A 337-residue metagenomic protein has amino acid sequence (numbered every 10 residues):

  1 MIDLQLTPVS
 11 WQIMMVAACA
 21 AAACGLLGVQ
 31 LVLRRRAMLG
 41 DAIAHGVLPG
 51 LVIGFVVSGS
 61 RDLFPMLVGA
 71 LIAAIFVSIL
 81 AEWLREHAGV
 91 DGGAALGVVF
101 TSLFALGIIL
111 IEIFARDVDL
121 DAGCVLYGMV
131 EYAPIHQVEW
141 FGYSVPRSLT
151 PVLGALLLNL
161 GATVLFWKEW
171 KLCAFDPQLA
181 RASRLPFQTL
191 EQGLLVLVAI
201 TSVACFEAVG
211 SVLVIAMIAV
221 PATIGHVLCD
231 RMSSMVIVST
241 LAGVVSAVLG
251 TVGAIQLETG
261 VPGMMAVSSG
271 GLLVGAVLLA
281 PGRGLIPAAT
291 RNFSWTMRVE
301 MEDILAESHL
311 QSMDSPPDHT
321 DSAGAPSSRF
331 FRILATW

Functional and structural regions predicted by a protein language model:
M1-A22: Membrane-interfacial amphipathic/re-entrant helices at transmembrane-helix boundaries
M14-C19, F64-I72, A94-V98, L149-G154 (+3 more regions): Hydrophobic alpha-helical transmembrane segments
A22, H45-G46, T101-S102, T189-I200 (+2 more regions): Hydrophobic alpha-helical segments embedded in the membrane of multi-pass proteins
V29-L120, G225-I237, V252-M264: Short loop segments and helix-boundary regions at transmembrane helix junctions of multi-pass inner-membrane proteins
F104-A162: Transmembrane helix-bundle core of multi-pass membrane transporters and related energy-transducing complexes
S144-A216: Helix-loop-helix "hairpin" substructures at the membrane interface of multi-pass membrane proteins
K168-E169, L279-T290: Membrane-interface capping segments at transmembrane-helix boundaries
R291-F331: Short amphipathic alpha-helical interface segments
